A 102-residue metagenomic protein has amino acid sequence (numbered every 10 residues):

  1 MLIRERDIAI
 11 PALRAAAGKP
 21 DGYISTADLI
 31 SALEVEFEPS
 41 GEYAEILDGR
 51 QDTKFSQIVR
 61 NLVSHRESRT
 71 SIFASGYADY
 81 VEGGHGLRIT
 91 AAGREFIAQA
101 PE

Functional and structural regions predicted by a protein language model:
M1-A27, A32: Positively charged, polyanion-binding regions of nucleic-acid-associated proteins
L2-I3, E34-L62: Short, positively charged loop/turn segments that connect secondary-structure elements
A17, L47, V81: Conserved short-loop catalytic and cofactor-binding motifs
G18, V35-P39, N61-R69, E95-Q99: Amphipathic alpha-helical interaction surfaces
S31, Q57-N61, H85, A91: N-terminal, well-ordered alpha-helical segments
E67-V81: A short, conserved structural fragment
Y77-P101: Accessory beta->alpha helical hairpin/"wing" motif in late/C-terminal subdomains of nucleic-acid enzymes
